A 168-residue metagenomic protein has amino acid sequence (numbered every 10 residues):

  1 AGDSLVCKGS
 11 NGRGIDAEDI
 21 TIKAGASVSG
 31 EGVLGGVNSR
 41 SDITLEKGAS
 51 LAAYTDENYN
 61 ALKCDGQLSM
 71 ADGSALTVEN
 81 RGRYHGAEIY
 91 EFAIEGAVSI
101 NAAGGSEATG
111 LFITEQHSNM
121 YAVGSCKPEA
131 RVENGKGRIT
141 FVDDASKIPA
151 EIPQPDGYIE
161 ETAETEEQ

Functional and structural regions predicted by a protein language model:
A1-Q168: A composition-driven surface/loop motif
